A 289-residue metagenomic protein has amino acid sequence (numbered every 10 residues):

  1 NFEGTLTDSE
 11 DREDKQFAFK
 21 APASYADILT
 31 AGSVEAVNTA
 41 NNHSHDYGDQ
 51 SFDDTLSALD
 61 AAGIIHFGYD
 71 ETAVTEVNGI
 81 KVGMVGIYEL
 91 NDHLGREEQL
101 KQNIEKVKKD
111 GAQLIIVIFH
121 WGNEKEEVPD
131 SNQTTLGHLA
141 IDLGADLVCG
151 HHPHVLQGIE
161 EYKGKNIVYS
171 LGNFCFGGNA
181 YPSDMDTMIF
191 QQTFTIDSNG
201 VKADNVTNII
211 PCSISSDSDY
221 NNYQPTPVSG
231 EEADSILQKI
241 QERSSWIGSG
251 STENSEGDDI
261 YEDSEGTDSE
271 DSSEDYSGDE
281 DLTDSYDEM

Functional and structural regions predicted by a protein language model:
N1-M289: Acidic, metal/ion-coordinating pockets
